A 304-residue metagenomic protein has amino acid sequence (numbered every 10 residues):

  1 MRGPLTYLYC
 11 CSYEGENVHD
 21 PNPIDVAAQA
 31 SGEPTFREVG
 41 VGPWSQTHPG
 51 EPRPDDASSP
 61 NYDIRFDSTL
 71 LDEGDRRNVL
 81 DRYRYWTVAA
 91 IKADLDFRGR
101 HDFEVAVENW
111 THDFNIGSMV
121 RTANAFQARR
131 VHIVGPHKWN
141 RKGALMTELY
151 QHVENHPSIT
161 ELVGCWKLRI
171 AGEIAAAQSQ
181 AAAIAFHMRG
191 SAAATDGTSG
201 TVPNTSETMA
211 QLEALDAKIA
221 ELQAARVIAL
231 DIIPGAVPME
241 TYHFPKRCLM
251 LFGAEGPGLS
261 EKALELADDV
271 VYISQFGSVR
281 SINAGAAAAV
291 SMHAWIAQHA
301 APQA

Functional and structural regions predicted by a protein language model:
R2-A304: Post-transcriptional modification and biogenesis factors for structured RNAs of the translation apparatus
